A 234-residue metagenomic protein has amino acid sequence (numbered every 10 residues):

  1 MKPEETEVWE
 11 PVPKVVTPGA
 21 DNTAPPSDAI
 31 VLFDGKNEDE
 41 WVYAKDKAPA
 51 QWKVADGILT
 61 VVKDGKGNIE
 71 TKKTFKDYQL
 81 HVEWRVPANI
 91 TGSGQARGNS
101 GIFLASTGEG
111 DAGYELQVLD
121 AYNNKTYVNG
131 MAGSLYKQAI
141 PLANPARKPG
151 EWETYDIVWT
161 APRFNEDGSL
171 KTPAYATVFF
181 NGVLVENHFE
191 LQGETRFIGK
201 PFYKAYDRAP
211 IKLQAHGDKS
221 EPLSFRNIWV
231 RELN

Functional and structural regions predicted by a protein language model:
M1-N234: Carbohydrate-interacting regions of secretory-pathway proteins
